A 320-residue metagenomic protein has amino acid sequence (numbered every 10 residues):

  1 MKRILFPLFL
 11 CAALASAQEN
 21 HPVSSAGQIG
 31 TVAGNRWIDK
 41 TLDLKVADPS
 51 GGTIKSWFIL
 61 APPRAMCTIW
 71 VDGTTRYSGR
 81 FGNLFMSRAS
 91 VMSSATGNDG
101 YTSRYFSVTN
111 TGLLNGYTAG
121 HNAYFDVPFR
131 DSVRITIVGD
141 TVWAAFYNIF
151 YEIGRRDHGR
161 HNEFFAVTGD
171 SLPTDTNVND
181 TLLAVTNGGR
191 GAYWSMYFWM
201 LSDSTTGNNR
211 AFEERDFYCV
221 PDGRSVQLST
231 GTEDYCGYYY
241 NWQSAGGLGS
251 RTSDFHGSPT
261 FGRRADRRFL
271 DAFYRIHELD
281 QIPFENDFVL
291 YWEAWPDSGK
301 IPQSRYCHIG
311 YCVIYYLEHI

Functional and structural regions predicted by a protein language model:
M1-I4: Positively charged n-region of N-terminal signal peptides that target proteins for export
F6-A17: Hydrophobic h-region of N-terminal signal peptides that target proteins for export in Gram-negative bacteria
Q18-I320: Beta-strand-centric surfaces of beta-sandwich/beta-rich domains
